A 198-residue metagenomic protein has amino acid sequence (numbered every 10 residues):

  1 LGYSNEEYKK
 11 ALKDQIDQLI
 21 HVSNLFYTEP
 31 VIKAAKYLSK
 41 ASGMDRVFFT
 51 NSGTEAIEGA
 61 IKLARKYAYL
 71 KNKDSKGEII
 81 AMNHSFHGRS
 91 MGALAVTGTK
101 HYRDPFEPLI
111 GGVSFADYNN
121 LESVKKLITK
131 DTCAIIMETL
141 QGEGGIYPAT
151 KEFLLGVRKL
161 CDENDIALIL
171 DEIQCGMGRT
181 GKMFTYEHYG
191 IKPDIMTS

Functional and structural regions predicted by a protein language model:
L1-S198: Conserved N-terminal phosphate-binding loop of PLP-dependent enzymes in the Aspartate aminotransferase
